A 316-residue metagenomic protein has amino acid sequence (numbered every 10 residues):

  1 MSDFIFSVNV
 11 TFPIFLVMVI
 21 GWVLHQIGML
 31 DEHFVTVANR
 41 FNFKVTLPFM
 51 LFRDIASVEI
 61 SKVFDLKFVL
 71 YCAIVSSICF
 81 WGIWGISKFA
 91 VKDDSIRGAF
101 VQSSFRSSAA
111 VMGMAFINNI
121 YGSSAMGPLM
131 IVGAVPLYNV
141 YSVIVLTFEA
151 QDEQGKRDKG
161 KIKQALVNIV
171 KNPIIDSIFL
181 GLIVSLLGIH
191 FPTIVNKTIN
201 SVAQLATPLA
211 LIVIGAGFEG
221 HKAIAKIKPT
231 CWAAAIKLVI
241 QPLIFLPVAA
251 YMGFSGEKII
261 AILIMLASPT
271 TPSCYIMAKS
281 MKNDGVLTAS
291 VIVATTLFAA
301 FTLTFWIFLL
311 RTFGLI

Functional and structural regions predicted by a protein language model:
M1-I316: Alpha-helical transmembrane segments of multi-pass small-molecule/ion transporters
